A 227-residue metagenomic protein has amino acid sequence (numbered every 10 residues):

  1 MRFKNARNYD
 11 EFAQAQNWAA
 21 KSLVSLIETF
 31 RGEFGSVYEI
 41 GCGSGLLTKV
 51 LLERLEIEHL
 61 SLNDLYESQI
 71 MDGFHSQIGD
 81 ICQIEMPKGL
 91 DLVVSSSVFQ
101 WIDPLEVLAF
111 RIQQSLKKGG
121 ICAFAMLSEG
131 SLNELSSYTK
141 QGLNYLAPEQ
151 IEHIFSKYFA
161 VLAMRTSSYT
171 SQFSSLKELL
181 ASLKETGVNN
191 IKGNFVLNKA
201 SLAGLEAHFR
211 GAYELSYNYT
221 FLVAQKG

Functional and structural regions predicted by a protein language model:
M1-E28: Class I SAM-dependent methyltransferase Rossmann-like catalytic core, especially the SAM/SAH-binding loop
F12, S44, L146, A163-G227: Conserved Class I S-adenosyl-L-methionine
F30-S36: Short helix-loop-beta connector
Y38-I84: Class I SAM-dependent methyltransferase SAM/SAH-binding core
C82-V93: A short acidic, Gly/Pro-enriched loop at the edge of an enzyme's catalytic core that lines a small-molecule cofactor
L92-E106: A short SAM/SAH-binding and catalytic strip from SAM-dependent methyltransferases
E106-I121: A short glycine-rich, Lys/Arg-flanked "PGG" loop and its adjoining helix->strand segment in the class I
I121-E149: Conserved class I S-adenosyl-L-methionine
